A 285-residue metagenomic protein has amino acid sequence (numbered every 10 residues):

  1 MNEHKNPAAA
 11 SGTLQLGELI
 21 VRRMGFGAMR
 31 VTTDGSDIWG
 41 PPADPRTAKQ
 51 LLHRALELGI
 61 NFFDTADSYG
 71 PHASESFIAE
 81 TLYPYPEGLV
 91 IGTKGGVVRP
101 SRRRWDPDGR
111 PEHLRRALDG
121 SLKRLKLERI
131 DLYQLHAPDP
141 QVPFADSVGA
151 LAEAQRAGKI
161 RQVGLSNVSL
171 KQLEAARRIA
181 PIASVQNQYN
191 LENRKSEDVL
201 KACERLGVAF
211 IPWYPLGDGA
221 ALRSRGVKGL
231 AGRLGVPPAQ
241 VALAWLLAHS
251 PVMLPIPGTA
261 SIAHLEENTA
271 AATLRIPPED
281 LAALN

Functional and structural regions predicted by a protein language model:
M1-L89: N-terminal binding-site loop/beta-alpha segment at the start of enzyme catalytic domains that lines or forms
E3-H4, A8, P138-N285: Beta/alpha (TIM)-barrel catalytic core signal, keyed to glycine-rich beta->alpha loops juxtaposed to Asp/Glu that bind
E18-I20, E57, A79-V90, L122-K126 (+3 more regions): Acidic (Asp/Glu)-rich catalytic clusters
T32-I38, V98-W105, A221-L222, H264-E267: A short acidic, helix-capping loop that chelates divalent metal ions and anchors anionic groups
W39-T47, A73, F77, W105-R116 (+4 more regions): Alpha-helix N-cap and loop-to-helix initiation/capping positions
P41-A55, G109-L125, S169-E174: Short, acidic/polar
G88-S101, N167: A short, structured active-site edge motif that brings together acidic residues
L122-P140: Active-site groove signature of glycoside hydrolases
